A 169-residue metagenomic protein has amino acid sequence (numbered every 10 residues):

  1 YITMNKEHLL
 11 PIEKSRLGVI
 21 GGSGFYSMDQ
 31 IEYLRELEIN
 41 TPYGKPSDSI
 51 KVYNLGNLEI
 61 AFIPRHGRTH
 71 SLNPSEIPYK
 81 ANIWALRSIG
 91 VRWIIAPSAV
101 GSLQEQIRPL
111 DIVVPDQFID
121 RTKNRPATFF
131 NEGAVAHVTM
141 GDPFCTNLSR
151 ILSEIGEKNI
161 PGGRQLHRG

Functional and structural regions predicted by a protein language model:
Y1-T3: Short, Lys/Arg-enriched N-terminal segments with co-localized hydrophobic residues within the first ~10-30 amino acids
N5-M140: Metabolite-binding pocket within alpha/beta catalytic cores that recognizes anionic/polar moieties
P143-G169: Active-site rim beta-loop-alpha module in soluble metabolic enzymes
